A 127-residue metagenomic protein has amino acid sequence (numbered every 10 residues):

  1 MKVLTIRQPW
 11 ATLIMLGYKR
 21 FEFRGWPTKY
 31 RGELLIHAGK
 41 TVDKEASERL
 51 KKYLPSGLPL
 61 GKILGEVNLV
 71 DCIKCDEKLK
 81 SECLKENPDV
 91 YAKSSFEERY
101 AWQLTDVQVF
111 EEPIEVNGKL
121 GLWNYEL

Functional and structural regions predicted by a protein language model:
M1-L127: Structured alpha/beta reader/binder surfaces that contact nucleic acids or chromatin modification marks
